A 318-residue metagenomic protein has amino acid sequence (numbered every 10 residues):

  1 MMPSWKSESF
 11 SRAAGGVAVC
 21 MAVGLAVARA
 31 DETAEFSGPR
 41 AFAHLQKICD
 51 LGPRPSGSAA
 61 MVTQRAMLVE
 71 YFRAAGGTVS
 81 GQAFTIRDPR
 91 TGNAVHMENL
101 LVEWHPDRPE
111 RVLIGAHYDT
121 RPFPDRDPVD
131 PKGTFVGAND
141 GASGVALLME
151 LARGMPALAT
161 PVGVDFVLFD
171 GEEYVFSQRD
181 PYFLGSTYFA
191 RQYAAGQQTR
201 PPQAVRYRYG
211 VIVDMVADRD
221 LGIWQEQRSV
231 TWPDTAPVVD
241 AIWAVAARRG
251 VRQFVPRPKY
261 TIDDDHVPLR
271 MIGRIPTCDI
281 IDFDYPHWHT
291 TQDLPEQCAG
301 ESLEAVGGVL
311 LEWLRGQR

Functional and structural regions predicted by a protein language model:
M1-F10: N-terminal secretory signal peptides that target proteins for export/translocation
A14-G24: Bacterial N-terminal signal peptides
D31-E35, C49-V62, I86-T91, D130-G141 (+5 more regions): Second-shell loop/turn segments in exported
A34, A43-D107: A non-catalytic alpha/beta surface segment that caps or lines the substrate-entry region of metallo-dependent hydrolase
S37-K47, A60, Q64-Y71, G141-L147 (+6 more regions): Stable alpha-helical elements in mature extracytoplasmic
A60, G81-A83, R87, Y209 (+1 more regions): Active-site-adjacent substrate-binding region of metalloamidase/peptidase-like peptide-processing proteins
L101, R111-G115, D165-L168, R208-D214 (+1 more regions): Structural recognition of the beta-strand scaffold that forms the well-ordered cores of secreted hydrolase catalytic
K132-D234, D265-H266: Acidic/histidine-rich catalytic neighborhood of metal-dependent amide-processing enzymes
